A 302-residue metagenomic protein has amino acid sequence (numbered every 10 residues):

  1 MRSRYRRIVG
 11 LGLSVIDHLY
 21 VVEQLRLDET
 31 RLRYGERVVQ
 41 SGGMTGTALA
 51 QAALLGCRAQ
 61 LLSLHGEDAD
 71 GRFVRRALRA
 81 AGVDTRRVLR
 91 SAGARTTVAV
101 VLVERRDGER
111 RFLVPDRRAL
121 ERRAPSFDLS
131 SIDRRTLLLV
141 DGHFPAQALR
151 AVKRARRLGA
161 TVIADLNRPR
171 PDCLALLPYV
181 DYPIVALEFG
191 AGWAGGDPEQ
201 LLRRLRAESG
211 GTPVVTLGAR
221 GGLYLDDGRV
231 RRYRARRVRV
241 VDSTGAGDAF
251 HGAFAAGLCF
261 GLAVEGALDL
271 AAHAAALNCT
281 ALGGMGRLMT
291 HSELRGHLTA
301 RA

Functional and structural regions predicted by a protein language model:
M1-I8, P198-A302: Conserved phosphate-binding/catalytic region of the ribokinase-like
M1-L62, A69-F73, A80: Glycine-rich phosphate/adenosyl-contacting loop at the front of the ribokinase-like
R7, R87, L137, D181-P183 (+1 more regions): Well-ordered beta-strand positions
A69-A81, V101-V103, L176: Active-site-proximal loop->helix
A77-G93: A glycine-rich helix N-cap at a beta->alpha junction
R90-S91, V101-L137, G142: Conserved phosphate-binding/catalytic loop of the ribokinase/pfkB sugar-kinase fold
K153-R232, R239: Conserved phosphate/ATP/ADP-binding segment of small-molecule kinases
